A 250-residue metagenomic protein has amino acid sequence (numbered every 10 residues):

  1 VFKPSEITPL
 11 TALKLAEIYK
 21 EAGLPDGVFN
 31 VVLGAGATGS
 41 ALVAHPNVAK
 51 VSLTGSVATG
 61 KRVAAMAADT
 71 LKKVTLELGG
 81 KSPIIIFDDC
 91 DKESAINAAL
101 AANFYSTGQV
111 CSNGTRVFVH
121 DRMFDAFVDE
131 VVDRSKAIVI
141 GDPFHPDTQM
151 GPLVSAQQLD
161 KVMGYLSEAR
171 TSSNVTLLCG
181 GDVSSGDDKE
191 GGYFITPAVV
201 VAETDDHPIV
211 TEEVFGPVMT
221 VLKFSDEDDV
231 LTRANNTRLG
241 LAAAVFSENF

Functional and structural regions predicted by a protein language model:
V1-S94, F224: Rossmann-like NAD(P) dinucleotide-binding subdomain of oxidoreductase/dehydrogenase enzymes
I7, A37, N47, D91 (+5 more regions): Residue-level recognition of oxygen-bearing side chains
S56-D205, E227-D228, R233-A234: ALDH superfamily catalytic-core signature
V175-C179, L239-F246: Bilobed periplasmic-binding protein-like "clamshell/Venus-flytrap" ligand-binding domains
G192-I195, E212-V218, T237-L241: Conserved glycine-rich beta-strand-loop-beta hairpin in the small C-terminal domain of fold type I
D206-T211: Cytochrome P450 core scaffold surrounding the K-helix E-X-X-R motif and the conserved "meander" helix-loop region
E248-F250: Short, intrinsically disordered, charge-balanced linker/junction segments flanking boundaries in proteins
